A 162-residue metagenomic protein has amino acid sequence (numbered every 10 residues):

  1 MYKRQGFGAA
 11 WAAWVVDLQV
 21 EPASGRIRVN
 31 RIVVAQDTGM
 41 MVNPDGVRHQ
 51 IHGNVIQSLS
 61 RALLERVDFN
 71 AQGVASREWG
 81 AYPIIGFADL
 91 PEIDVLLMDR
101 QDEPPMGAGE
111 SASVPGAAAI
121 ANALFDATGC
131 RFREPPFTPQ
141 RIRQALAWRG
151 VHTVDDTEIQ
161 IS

Functional and structural regions predicted by a protein language model:
K3-S162: C-terminal catalytic domains of large/alpha subunits in multi-subunit enzymes
